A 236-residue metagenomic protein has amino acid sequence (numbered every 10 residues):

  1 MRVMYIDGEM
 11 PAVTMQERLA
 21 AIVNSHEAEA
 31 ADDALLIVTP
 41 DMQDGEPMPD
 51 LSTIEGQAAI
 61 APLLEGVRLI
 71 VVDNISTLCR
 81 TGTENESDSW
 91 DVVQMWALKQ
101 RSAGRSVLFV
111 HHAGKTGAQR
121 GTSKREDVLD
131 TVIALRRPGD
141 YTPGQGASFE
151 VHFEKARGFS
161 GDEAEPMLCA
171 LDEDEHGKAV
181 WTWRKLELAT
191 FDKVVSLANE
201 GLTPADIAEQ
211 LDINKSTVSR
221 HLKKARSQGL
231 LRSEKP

Functional and structural regions predicted by a protein language model:
M1-T83, R184: Conserved inter-motif catalytic segment of the P-loop NTP-binding fold
V3, V107, V218: Hydrophobic anchor at the start of a short beta-strand that flanks the dinucleotide cofactor-binding loop
T14, A118, T217: Phosphate- and divalent-cation-binding pockets in alpha/beta enzyme and binding domains that engage nucleotide-derived
A20, A61-P62, Q94-L98, V195-S196 (+1 more regions): Surface-exposed alpha-helical segments enriched in charged/polar residues
A21-S25, T131, L135, K224: A short linear boundary/processing microfeature
I54, A61, S87-W90, F191: Non-membrane alpha-helical structural segments and their capping/turn regions in soluble enzymes
G66-V67, S102, Y141-P236: C-terminal regions of RecA-like/P-loop NTPase motor modules
L69, S87-E175: Phosphate-binding/switch region of NTP-binding enzymes
